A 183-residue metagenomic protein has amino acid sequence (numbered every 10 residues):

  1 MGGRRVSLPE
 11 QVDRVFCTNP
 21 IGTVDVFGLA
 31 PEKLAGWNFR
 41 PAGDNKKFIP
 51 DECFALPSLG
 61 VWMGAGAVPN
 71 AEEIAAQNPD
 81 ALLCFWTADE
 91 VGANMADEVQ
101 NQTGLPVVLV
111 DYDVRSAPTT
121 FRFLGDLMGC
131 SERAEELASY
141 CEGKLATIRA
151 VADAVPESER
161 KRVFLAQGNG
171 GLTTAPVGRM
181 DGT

Functional and structural regions predicted by a protein language model:
G2-L29, G170: Conserved H-X4-D acyltransferase segment
G3, E10-D13, L29-E32, F54 (+7 more regions): Extracytoplasmic
R5, N94-T174: Extracytoplasmic substrate-binding proteins
R5-L8, I49-P50, A55-V68, V107-S116 (+1 more regions): A structural signal for short loop-to-beta-strand junctions that line the ligand-binding cleft of periplasmic/secreted
R14-T18, A35-N38, A81-F85, V107-D111 (+1 more regions): Structural recognition of the beta-strand scaffold that forms the well-ordered cores of secreted hydrolase catalytic
G22-Q77, A81-E90: A short, structured surface patch at a secondary-structure boundary
F39-P41, W86-D89, Y112-D113, G168-G171 (+1 more regions): Short coil/turn segments
A175-T183: Alpha-helical, coiled-coil/dimerization segments enriched in small aliphatic residues
